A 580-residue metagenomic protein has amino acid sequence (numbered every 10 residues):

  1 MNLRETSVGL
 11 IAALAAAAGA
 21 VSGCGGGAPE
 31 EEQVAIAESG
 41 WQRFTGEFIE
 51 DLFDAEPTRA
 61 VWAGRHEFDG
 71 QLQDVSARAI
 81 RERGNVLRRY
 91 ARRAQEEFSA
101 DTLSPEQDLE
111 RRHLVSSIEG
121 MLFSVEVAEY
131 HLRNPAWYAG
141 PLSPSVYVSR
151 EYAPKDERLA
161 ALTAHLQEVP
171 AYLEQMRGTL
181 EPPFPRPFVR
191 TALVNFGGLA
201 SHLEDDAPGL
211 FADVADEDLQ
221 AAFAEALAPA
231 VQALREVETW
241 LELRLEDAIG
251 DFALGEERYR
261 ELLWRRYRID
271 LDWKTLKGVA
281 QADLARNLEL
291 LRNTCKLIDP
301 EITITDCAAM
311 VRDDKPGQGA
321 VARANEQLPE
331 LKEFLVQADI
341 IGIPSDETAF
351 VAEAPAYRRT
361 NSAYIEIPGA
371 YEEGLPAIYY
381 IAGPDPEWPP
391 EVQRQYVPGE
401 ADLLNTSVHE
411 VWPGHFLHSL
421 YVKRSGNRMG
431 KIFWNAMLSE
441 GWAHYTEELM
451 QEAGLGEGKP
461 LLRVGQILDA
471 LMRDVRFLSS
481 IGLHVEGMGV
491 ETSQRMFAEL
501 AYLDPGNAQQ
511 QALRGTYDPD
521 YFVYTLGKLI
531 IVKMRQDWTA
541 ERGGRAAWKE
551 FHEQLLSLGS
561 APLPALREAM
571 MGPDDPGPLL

Functional and structural regions predicted by a protein language model:
M1-L10: Bacterial N-terminal signal peptides that target proteins for export
A13-A18: N-terminal export/membrane-targeting signals
V21-G23: C-terminal motif of bacterial Sec signal peptides marking the signal peptidase cleavage site
G25-L580: N-terminal maturation segment of proteins
